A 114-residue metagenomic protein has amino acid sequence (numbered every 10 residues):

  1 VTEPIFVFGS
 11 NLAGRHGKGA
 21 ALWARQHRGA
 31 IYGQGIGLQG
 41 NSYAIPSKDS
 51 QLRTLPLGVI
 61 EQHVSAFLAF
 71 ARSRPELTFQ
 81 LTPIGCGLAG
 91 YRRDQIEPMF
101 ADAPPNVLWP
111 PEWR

Functional and structural regions predicted by a protein language model:
V1-R114: Macrodomain-like recognition of ADP-ribose-binding/processing modules
